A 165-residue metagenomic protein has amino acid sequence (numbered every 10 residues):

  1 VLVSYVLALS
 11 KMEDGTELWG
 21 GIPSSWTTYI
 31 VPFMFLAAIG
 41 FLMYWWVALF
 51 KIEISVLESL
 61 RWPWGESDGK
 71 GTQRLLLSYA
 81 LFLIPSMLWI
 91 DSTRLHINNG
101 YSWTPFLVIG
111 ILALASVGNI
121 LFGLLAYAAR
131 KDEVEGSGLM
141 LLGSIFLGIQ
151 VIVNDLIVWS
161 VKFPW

Functional and structural regions predicted by a protein language model:
V1-E13, V153: Alpha-helical transmembrane segments of multi-pass membrane proteins
S10-T27, T93-F106, K131, W159-W165: Membrane-interface interhelical loops and short amphipathic "cap" helices that link adjacent transmembrane segments
P23-L42: Interfacial helix-start motif at the membrane-water boundary
W26-Y29, K70-L76, D132-I145: Alpha-helical transmembrane segments and their helix-start/interface "positive-inside/aromatic belt" motifs in integral
I39-V56, L121-L125: Membrane-water interface of transmembrane alpha-helices
I54-N119: Membrane-proximal helix-loop-helix units in multi-pass membrane proteins
N119-W165: Terminal transmembrane helical module of multi-pass membrane proteins
